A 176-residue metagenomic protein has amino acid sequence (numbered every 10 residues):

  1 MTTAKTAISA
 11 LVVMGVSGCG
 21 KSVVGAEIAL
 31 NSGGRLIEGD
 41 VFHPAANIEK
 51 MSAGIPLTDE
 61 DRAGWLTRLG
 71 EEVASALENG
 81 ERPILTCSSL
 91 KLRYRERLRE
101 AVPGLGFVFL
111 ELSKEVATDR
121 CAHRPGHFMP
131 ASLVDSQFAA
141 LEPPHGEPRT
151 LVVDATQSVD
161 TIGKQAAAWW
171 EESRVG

Functional and structural regions predicted by a protein language model:
M1-I8: Extreme N-terminal, non-catalytic leader segments that precede Walker-type/kinase nucleotide-binding cores
V13: Hydrophobic anchor at the beta1->P-loop junction of P-loop NTPases
S17: The conserved Walker
K21: Conserved lysine of the Walker
A26-E71: Conserved substrate/cofactor phosphate-moiety recognition/catalytic segment in nucleotide-dependent phosphotransferases
E60-V102, L110: Glycine-rich phosphate-binding loop used to anchor ATP phosphates in small-molecule kinases, encompassing both
V102-C121, V153: Conserved phosphate-donor/acceptor-positioning beta-strand/loop module used by diverse small-molecule
H123-Q165: Small-molecule kinase domains that catalyze NTP-dependent phosphoryl transfer to phosphate-bearing small molecules
